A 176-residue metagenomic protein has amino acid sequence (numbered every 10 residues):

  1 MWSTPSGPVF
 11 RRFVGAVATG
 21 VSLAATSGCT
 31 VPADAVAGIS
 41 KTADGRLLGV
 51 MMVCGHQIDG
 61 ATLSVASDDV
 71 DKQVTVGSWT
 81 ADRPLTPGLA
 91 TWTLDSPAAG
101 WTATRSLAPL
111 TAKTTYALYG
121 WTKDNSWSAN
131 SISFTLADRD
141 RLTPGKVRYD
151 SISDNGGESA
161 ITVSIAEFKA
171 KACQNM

Functional and structural regions predicted by a protein language model:
W2-V17: Bacterial N-terminal signal peptides that target proteins for export
S22, T62-T111, K123-G145: Extended, well-structured beta-strand/loop surface patches that form recognition or cofactor-anchoring regions within
A24-G28: C-terminal motif of bacterial Sec signal peptides marking the signal peptidase cleavage site
T30-V36: Bacterial lipoprotein signal-peptidase II cleavage site
V36-P84, A172-N175: Short, surface-exposed binding/anchoring microloops in extracellular/periplasmic proteins
L48, K123-M176: Extended, polar beta-sheet/loop recognition surfaces of beta-rich domains that mediate binding to diverse ligands
V53, G120-T122: A mature extracytoplasmic/lumenal domain signature
A112-Y119: A short tyrosine-centered beta-strand micro-motif
